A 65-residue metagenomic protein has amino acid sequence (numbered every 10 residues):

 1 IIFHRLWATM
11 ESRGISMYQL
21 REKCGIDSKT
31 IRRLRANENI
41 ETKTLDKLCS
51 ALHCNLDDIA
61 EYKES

Functional and structural regions predicted by a protein language model:
I1-Q19: A short, Lys/Arg-rich alpha-helix, primarily the initiator
E11, E22, S50: Alpha-helical residues within the helix-turn-helix
G14-R32: Short alpha-helical DNA-recognition segment
M17, T42-L45, L56: Helix-turn-helix DNA-binding elements, focusing on the entry/boundary residues of the two helices that contact DNA
C24, R35, K63: DNA major-groove recognition helix of helix-turn-helix
N37-S50: Short, basic-rich loop-to-helix N-cap that marks the start of a DNA-contacting helix
H53-S65: Short C-terminal boundary/hinge segments that cap the last helix of small helical domains
